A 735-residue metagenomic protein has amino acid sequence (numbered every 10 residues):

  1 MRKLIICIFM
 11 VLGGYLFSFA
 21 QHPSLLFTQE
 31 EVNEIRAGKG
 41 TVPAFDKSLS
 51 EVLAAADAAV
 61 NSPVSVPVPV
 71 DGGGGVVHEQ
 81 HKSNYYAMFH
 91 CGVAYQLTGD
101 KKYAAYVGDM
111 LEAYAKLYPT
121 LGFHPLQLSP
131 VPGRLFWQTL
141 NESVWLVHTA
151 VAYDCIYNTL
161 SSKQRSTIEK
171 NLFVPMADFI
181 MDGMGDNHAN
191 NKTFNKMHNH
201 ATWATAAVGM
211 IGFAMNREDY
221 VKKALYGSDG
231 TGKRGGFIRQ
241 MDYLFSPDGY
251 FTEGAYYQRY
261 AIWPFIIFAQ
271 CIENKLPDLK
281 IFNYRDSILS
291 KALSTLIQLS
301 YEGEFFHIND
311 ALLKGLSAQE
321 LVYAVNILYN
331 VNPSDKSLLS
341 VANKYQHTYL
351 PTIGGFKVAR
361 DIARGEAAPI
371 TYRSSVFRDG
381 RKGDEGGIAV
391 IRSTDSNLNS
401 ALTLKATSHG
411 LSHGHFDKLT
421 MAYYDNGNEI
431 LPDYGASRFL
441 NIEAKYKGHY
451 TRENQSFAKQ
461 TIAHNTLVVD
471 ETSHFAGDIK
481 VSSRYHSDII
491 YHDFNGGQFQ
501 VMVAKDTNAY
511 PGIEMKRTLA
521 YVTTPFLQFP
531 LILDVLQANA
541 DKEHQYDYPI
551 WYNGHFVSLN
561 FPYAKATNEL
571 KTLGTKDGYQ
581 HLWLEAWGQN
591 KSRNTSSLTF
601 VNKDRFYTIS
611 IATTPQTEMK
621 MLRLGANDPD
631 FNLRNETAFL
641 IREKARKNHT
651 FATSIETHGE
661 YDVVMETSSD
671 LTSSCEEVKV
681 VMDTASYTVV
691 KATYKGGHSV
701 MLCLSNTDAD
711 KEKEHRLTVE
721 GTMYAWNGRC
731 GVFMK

Functional and structural regions predicted by a protein language model:
M1-Q21: Bacterial Sec-dependent N-terminal signal peptides
A20-L49, Q96, Y157-K163, T650 (+1 more regions): Acidic/polar, glycine-enriched structural segments that form the non-catalytic walls/loops of the carbohydrate-binding
S24, E30-K39, F45-L49, L53 (+2 more regions): Aromatic-lined, polymer-binding surfaces characteristic of secreted/periplasmic polysaccharide-degrading enzymes
E169-K418, A422-E429, A564-K603, Y607-T617 (+2 more regions): Extracellular polysaccharide-recognition and catalytic grooves
H307-L312, S317-L321, S400-T407, I430-G435 (+6 more regions): Short amphipathic beta-strand/extended segments with alternating polar/hydrophobic composition
Q346-N568, K647, T657-E660: Catalytic and substrate-binding regions of extracellular carbohydrate-active enzymes, especially polysaccharide lyases
I550-Y552, T608-A626, H649-V663: Short, hydrophobic/aromatic-enriched beta-strand segments in well-ordered soluble domains
A638-K735: Non-catalytic terminal regions with compositionally biased, polar/charged low complexity
